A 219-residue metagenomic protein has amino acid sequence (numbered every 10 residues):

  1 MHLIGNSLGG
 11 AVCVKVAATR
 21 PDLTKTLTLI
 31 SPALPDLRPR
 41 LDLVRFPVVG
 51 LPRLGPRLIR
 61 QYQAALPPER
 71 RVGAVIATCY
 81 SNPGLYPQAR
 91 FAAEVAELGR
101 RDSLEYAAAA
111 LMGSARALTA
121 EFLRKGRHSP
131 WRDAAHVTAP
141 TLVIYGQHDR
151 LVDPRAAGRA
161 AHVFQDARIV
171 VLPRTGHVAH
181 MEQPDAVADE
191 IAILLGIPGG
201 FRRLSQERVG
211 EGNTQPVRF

Functional and structural regions predicted by a protein language model:
M1-S7: Alpha/beta-hydrolase fold nucleophile elbow
G10-P21, L27: Short glycine-enriched nucleophile-adjacent loop and the immediately C-terminal alpha-helix near the catalytic center
A18, T26-L66: Flexible "cap/lid" loop of the alpha/beta hydrolase fold
Q63-D133: Conserved alpha/beta-hydrolase catalytic His-Asp/Glu region
R124-K125, H148-V152: Acidic catalytic loop of the alpha/beta-hydrolase fold
P130, D153-H162: Short alpha-helix in the alpha/beta-hydrolase fold that links the catalytic acid
V137, V143-Y145: Short beta-strand/loop motif that positions the catalytic acidic residue of the alpha/beta-hydrolase fold
V163-F219: Catalytic active-site module of serine/aspartate enzymes centered on a nucleophile-bearing elbow/loop
